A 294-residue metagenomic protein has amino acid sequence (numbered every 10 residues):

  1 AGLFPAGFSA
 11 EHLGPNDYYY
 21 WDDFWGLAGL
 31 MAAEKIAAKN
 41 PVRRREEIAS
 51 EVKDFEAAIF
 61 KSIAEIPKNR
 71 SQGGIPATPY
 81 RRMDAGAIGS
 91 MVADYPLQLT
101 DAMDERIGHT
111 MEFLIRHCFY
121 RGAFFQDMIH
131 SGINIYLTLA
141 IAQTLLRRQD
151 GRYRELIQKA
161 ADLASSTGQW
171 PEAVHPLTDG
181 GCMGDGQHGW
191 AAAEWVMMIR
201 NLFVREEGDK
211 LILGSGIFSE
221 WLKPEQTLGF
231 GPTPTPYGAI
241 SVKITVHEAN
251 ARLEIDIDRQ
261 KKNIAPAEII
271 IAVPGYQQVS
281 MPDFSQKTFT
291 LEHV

Functional and structural regions predicted by a protein language model:
A1-D54: The feature captures the catalytic groove of carbohydrate-active enzymes
L3-P5, V92, A140, G229 (+2 more regions): Generic structural signal for residues positioned in beta-strands
P15, R82, H130, G231-T233: Residues embedded in well-ordered secondary-structure elements
M31-A32, E46, S50-A57, N69-E207: Active-site core of glycosidic bond-cleaving carbohydrate-active enzymes
P67, S71, L211-G214: Structured alpha-helical bundle/scaffold domains in large eukaryotic membrane-trafficking regulators
G151-V294: Non-catalytic C-terminal accessory modules of carbohydrate-active enzymes
